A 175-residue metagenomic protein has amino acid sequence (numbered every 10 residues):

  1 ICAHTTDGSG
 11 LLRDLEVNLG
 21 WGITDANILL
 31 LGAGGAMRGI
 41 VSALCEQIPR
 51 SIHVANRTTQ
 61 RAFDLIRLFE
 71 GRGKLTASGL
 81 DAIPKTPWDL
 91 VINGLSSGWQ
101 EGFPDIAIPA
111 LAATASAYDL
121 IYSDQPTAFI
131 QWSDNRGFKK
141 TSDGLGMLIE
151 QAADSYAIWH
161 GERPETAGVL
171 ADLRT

Functional and structural regions predicted by a protein language model:
I1-A26: Glycine/small-residue-rich loop that forms an oxyanion/phosphate-binding "nest" at active or ligand-binding sites
G8, G102, A107, A115-T166 (+1 more regions): Rossmann-fold NAD(P)-binding glycine/threonine-rich loop
W21-N27, I48, A112-A113: Short helix-loop-beta connector
G32-G34: Glycine-rich Rossmann-fold phosphate-binding loop(s) that bind the pyrophosphate of adenine dinucleotide cofactors
M37-R38, P126: N-terminal Rossmann-fold NAD(P) dinucleotide-binding loop
C45-S51, N135-K140: Conserved S-adenosyl-L-methionine
Q47-F69: NAD(P)-binding Rossmann-fold cofactor-contacting core
T58, A82-P104, Y118: Rossmann-like NAD(P)-binding element
